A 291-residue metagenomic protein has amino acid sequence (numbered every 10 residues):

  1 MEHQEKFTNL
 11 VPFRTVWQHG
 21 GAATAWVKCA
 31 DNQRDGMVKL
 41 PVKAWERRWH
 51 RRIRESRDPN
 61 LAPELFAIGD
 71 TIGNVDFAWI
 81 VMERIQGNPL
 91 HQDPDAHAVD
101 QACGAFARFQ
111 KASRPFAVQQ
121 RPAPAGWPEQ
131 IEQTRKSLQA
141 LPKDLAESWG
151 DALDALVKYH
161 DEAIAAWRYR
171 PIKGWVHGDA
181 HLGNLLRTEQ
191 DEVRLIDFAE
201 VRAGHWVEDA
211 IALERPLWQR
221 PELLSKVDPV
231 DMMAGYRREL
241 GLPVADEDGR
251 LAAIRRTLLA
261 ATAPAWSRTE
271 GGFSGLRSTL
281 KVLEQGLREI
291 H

Functional and structural regions predicted by a protein language model:
M1-K6, F77, E284-H291: Regulatory N- and C-terminal appendages and interdomain linkers associated with kinase/kinase-like NTP transferase
M1-K6, R114-G178: An alpha-helical support segment within catalytic cores of ATP-dependent transferases
K6-T15: Conserved N-terminal boundary motif of the eukaryotic protein kinase catalytic domain
V16-C29, D161-E208: Active-site acidic catalytic loop and adjacent metal/ATP-binding pocket of ATP-dependent phosphoryl transfer enzymes
R34-I80, H91-R108: A conserved alpha-helical element in kinase catalytic cores
T71, W79-D93, R135-K143, L258-R277: A glycine-centered beta->alpha junction motif in the catalytic cores of kinase/phosphotransferase enzymes
N88-A96, F116-V118, R220-L223: Short, polar/flexible loop-turn hinges at active-site or ligand-entry regions and domain interfaces
V207-L242, R255-E284: Active-site activation/catalytic loop segments of kinase-like enzymes and analogous catalytic loops in related
